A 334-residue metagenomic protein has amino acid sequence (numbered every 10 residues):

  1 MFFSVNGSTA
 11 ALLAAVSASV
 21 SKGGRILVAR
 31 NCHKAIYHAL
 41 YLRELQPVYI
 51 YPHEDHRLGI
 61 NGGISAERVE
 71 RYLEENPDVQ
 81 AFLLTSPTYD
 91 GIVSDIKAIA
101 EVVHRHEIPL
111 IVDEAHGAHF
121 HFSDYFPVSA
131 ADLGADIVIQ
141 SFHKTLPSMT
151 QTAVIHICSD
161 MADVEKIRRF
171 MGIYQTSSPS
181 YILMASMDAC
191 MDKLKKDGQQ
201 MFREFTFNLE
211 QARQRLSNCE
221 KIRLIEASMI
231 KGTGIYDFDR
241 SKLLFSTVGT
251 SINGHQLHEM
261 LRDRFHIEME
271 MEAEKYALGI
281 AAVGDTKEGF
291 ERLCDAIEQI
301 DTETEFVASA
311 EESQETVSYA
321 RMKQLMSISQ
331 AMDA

Functional and structural regions predicted by a protein language model:
M1-F2: Glycine-rich active-site/cofactor-binding loop and its immediate structural neighborhood
V5-S8, T247-G249: Short glycine-rich, polar/acidic loop-and-turn segments at beta strand-coil junctions
N6-S228: Conserved PLP-enzyme active-site core in the AAT-like
E210-Q211, S217-A334: Conserved C-terminal alpha-helix-loop-beta "cap" of PLP-dependent enzymes that closes/shapes the active-site mouth
